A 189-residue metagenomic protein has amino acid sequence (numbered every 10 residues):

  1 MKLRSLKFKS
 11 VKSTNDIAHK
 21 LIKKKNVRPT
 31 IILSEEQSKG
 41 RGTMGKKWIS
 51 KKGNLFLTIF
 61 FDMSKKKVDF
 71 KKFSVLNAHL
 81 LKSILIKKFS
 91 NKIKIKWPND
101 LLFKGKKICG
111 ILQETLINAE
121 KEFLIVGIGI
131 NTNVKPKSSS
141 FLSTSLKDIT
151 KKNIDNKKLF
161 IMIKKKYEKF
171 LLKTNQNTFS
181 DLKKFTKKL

Functional and structural regions predicted by a protein language model:
M1-K87, N153: N-terminal lobe of the biotin/lipoate ligase/transferase fold
R4-K7, K65-I93, F103-L189: Long, positively charged amphipathic alpha-helical accessory segments at protein N-termini or as interdomain linkers
N26-V27, S50-K52, K96, E120 (+1 more regions): A generic fold-level signal
D100: Conserved active-site carboxylates
